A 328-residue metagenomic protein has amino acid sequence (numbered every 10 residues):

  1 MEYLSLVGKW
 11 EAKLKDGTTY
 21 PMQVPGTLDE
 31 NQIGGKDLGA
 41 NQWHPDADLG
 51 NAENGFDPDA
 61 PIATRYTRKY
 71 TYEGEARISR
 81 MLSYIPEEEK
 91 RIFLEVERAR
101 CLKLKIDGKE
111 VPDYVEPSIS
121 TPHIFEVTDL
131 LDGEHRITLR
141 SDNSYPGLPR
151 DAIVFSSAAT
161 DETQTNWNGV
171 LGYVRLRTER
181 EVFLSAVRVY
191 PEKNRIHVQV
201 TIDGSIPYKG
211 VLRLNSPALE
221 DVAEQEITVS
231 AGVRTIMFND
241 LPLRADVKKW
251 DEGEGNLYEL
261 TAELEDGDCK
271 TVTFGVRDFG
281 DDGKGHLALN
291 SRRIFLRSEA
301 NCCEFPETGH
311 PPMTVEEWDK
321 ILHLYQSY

Functional and structural regions predicted by a protein language model:
L4-T19, R68-F183, S205: Accessory beta-strand-rich segments of carbohydrate-active enzymes
L6-V7, T27-E30, G35, G39-R68 (+4 more regions): An acidic-aromatic loop/edge-strand motif
P45-A47, E53-S83, E89-E95, R100-K105 (+4 more regions): Active-site-adjacent substrate/metal-binding segments within catalytic domains of carbohydrate-active enzymes
I92, L104-I106, I196-T228, R234-I236: Beta-strand-rich binding/interaction modules
P122-T128, V233-P242: Exposed aromatic-hydrophobic patches
G133, P146-L148, P242-L257: Short glycine/proline/serine/threonine-rich loop/turn segments at secondary-structure transition edges
R136-L139, E254-D266: Short, aromatic- and glycine-rich surface loops/edge beta-strands on solvent-exposed regions
V174, Y258, S291: Conserved, mostly hydrophobic/aromatic
